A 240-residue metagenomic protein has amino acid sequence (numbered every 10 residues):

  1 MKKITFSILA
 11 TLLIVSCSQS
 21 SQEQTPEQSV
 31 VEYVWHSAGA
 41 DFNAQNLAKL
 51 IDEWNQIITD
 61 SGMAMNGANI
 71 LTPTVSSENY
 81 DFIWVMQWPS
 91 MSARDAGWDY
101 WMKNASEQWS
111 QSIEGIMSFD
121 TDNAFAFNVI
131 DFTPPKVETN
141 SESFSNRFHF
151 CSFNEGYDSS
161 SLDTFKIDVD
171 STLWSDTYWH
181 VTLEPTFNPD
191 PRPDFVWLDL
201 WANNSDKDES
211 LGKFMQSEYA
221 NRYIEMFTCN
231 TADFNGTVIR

Functional and structural regions predicted by a protein language model:
I4-I14: Sec-dependent N-terminal signal peptides
C17-R240: Short S/T/G/P-rich N-terminal loop/turn motif that feeds into the first structured element of a domain
